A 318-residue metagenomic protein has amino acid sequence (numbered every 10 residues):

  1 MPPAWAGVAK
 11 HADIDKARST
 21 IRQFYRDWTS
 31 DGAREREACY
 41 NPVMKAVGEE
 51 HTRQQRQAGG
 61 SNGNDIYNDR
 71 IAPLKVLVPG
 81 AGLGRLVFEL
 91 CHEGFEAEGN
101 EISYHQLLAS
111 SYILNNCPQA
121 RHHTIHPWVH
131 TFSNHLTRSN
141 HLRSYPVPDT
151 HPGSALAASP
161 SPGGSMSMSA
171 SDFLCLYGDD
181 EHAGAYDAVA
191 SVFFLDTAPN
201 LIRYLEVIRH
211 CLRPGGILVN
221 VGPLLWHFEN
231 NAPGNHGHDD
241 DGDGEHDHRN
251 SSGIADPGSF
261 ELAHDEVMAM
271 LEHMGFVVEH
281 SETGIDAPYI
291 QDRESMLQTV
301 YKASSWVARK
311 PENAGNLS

Functional and structural regions predicted by a protein language model:
M1-I66, N115-S139, E279: N-terminal accessory regions of S-adenosyl-L-methionine
D69-G82, E89, E96-E101: Conserved class I S-adenosyl-L-methionine
L114-H182: S-adenosyl-L-methionine
L174-V189, Q298-V300: A short acidic, Gly/Pro-enriched loop at the edge of an enzyme's catalytic core that lines a small-molecule cofactor
D187-L201: A short SAM/SAH-binding and catalytic strip from SAM-dependent methyltransferases
I202-I217: A short glycine-rich, Lys/Arg-flanked "PGG" loop and its adjoining helix->strand segment in the class I
G215-F228: Conserved beta-strand signature within the Rossmann-like core of class I S-adenosyl-L-methionine
M274-G275, A287-S318: Core SAM-dependent methyltransferase catalytic element
